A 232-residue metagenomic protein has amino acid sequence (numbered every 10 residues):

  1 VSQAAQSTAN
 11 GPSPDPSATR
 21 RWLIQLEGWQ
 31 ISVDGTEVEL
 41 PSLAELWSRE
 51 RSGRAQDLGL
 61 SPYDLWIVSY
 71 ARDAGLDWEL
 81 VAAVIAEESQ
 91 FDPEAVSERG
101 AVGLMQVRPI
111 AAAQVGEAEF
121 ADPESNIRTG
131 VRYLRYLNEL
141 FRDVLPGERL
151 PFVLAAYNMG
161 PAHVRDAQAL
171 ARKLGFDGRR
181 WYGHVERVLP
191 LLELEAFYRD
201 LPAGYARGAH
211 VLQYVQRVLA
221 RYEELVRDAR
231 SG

Functional and structural regions predicted by a protein language model:
A4, G11, D15, D34-G35 (+1 more regions): Catalytic and substrate-binding regions of cell-wall glycan-acting enzymes that process beta-1,4-linked
A4, T8-V68, P93-E94, D228: N-terminal export signals and maturation junctions of secreted/periplasmic proteins
S42-F91, E124-T129, F141-D143, L225-G232: Export/targeting segments at the very N-terminus of extracytoplasmic proteins
R72, R132-E139, A162, A220: Short glycine/serine- and small hydrophobic-enriched flexible loop segments
D77-A83, R99-V102, G147-A155: Alpha-helical scaffolds flanking conserved acidic
E79, L104-R108, Y133, P161-H163 (+1 more regions): A structural motif
S89-E98, L137-L140, M159-L174: Secretory-pathway/luminal and periplasmic proteins that interact with or process carbohydrate-rich
E94-A118, S125-Y136, V218: Substrate-binding/active-site groove segments that recognize and process beta-1,4-linked N-acetyl-hexosamine
